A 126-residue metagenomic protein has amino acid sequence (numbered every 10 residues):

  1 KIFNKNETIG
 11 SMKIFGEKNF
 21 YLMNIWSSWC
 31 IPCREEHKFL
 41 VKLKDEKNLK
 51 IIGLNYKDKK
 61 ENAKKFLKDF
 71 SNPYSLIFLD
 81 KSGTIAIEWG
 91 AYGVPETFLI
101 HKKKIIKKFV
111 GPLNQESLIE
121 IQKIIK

Functional and structural regions predicted by a protein language model:
K1-Y21: A short beta-strand-turn-helix
N19-Y21, I25-W29, G93: Short pre-active-site segment immediately N-terminal to redox-active cysteine/selenocysteine motifs in thiol-based
L22-M23, I51, T97: Hydrophobic beta-strand anchors of alpha/beta hydrolase catalytic cores
I25-K42: Conserved redox-active cysteine motifs that mediate thiol-disulfide chemistry, especially di-cysteine Cys-X(1-2)-Cys
I31, D58-N62, T84, L113-E116: Short alpha-helical
H37, V41, K60-L67, L118-Q122: Extracytoplasmic/secreted envelope proteins and their assembly/folding machinery, especially bacterial periplasmic
D45-E46, K50-S82, V94: Conserved segment of the thioredoxin-like fold in thiol-based oxidoreductases
K68-P73, D80-I125: Thiol/disulfide oxidoreductase modules built on the thioredoxin-like
